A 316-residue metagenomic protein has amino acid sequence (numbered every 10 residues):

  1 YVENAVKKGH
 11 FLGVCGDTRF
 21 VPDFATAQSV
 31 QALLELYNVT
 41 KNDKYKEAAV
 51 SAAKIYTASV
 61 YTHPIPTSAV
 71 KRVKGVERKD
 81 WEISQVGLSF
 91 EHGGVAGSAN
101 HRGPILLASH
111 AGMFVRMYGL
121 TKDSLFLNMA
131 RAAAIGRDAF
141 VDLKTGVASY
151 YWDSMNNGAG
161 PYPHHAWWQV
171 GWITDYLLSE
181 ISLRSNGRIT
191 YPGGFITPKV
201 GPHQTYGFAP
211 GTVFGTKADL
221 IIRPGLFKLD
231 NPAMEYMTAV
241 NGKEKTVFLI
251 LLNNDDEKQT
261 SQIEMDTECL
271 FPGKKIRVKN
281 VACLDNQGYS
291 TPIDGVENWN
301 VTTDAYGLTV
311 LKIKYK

Functional and structural regions predicted by a protein language model:
Y1-F11, A48-T67, L125-V147, P192-G207: Long, well-ordered core segments of solenoidal/helical folds
V2-F20, V60-A96, F140-G160: Glycine- and aromatic-rich loop/turn segments at beta-sheet edges
F20-N38, L88-Y118, S154-I181: Well-ordered alpha-helical segments within folded domains of soluble proteins
L36-V50, M117-R131, I181-T190: Structural helix-adjacent loops and short alpha-helical linkers that scaffold large soluble proteins
V115-R116, F208, V213-P272: Carbohydrate-binding surface patches
W167-F227: Catalytic cores of secreted or luminal carbohydrate-active enzymes
W172, P292-K316: C-terminal beta-strand-rich structural cap/linker in extracellular carbohydrate-active enzymes
D266-N286: Solvent-exposed beta-hairpin/edge-strand motifs
